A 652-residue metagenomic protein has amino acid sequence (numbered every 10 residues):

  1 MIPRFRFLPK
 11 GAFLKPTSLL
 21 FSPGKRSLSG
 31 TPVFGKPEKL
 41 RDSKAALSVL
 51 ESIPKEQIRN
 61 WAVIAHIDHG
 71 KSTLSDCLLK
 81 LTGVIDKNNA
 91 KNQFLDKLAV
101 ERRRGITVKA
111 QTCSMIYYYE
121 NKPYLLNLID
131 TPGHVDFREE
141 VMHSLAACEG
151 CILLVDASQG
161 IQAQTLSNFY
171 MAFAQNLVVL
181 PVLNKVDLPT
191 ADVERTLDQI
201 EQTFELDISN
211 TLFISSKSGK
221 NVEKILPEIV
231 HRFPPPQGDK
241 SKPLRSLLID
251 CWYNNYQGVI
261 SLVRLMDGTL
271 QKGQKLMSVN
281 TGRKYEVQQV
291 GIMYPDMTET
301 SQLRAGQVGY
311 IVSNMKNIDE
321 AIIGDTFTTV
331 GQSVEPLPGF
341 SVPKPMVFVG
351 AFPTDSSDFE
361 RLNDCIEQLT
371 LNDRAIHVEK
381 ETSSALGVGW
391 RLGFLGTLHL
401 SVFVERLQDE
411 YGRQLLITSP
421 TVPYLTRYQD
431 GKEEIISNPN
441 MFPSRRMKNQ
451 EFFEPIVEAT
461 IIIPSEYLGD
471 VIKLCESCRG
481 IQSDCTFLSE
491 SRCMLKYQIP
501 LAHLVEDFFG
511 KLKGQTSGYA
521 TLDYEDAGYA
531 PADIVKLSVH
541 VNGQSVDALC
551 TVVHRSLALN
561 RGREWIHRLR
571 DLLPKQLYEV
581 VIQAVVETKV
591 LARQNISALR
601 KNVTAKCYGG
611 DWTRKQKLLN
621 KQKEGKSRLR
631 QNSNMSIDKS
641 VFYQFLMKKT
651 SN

Functional and structural regions predicted by a protein language model:
I2-N652: Structural and coupling elements of P-loop NTPases
